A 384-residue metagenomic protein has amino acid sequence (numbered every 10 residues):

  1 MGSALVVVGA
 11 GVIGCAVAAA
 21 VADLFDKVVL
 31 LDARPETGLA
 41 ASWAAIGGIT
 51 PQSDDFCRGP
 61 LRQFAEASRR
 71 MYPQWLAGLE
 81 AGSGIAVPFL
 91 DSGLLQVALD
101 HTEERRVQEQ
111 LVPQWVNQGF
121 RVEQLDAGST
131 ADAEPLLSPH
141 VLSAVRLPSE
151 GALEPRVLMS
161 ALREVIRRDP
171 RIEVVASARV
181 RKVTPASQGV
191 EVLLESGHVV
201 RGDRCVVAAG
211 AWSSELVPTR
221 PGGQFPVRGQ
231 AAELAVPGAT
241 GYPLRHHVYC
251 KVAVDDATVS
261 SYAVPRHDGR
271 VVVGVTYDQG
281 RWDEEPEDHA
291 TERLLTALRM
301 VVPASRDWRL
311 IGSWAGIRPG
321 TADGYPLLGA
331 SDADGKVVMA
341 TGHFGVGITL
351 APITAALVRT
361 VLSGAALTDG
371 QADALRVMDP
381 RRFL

Functional and structural regions predicted by a protein language model:
S3-V29: N-terminal Rossmann-like FAD-binding beta1-loop-alpha1 element of flavoenzymes
A19-D23, G47-P51, I85-L90, V200 (+1 more regions): Active-site substrate-recognition segment that forms the wall of the catalytic cavity or substrate channel
D23-S42: Glycine-rich FAD pyrophosphate-binding loop
G47-S129, A297-R299: Dinucleotide-binding Rossmann-like beta1-alpha1 core, especially the glycine-rich loop that anchors the ADP
I85-L99, P113, Q118, V122-D169 (+3 more regions): Helix-loop-beta segment of a Rossmann-like dinucleotide-binding subdomain
V145-E195, V200: Helical element adjacent to the flavin cofactor pocket in flavoenzyme catalytic cores
V302-L384: C-terminal catalytic lobe of FAD-dependent flavoproteins
